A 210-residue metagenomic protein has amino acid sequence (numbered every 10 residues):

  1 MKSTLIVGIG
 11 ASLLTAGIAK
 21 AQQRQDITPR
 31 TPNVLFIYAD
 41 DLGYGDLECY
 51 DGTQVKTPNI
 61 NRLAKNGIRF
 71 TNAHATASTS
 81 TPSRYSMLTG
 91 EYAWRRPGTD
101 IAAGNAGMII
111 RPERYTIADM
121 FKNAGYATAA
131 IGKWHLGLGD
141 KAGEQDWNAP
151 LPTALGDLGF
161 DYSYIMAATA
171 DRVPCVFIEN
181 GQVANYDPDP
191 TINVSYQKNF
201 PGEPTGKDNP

Functional and structural regions predicted by a protein language model:
K2-L13, I18-P210: Formylglycine-dependent sulfatase
